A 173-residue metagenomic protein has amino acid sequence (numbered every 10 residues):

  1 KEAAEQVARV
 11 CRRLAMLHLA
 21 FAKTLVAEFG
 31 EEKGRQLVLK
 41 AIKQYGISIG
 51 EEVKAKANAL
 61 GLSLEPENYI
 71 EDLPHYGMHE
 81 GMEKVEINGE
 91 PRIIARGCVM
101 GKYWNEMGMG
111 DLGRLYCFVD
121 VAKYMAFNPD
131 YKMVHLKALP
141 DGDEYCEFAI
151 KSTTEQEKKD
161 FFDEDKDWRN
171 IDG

Functional and structural regions predicted by a protein language model:
K1-E90, V99-Y116, Y131-Y145, S152-G173: N-terminal accessory segment detector
Q6, V121, A126: Ligand-binding pocket scaffold of soluble enzyme catalytic domains
I93: A helicase ATPase "motif cassette" and its flanking acidic/Ser/Thr-rich regulatory loops
